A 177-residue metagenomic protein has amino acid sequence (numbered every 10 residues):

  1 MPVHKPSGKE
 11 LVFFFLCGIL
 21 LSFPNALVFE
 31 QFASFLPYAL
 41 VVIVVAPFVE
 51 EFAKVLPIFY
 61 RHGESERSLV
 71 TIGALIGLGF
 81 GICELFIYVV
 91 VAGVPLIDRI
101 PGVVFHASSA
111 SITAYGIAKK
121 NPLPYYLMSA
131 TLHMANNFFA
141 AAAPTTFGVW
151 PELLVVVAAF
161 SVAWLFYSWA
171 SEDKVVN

Functional and structural regions predicted by a protein language model:
M1-N177: Hydrophobic alpha-helical segments at protein termini of multi-pass membrane proteins
